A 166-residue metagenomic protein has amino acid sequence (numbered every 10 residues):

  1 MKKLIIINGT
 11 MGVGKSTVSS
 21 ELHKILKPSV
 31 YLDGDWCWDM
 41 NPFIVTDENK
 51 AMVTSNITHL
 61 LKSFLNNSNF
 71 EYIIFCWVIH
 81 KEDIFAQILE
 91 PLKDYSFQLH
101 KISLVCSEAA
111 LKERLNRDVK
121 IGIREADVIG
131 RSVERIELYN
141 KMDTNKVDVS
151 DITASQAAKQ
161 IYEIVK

Functional and structural regions predicted by a protein language model:
M1-L4, F70: Pre-Walker A (Motif I) flank of P-loop NTPase domains
I7: Hydrophobic anchor at the beta1->P-loop junction of P-loop NTPases
G12: Walker A (P-loop) phosphate-binding loop of P-loop NTPases
K15: Conserved lysine of the Walker
S19-K62: Conserved substrate/cofactor phosphate-moiety recognition/catalytic segment in nucleotide-dependent phosphotransferases
V53-S96: Glycine-rich phosphate-binding loop used to anchor ATP phosphates in small-molecule kinases, encompassing both
Y95-L115: Conserved phosphate-donor/acceptor-positioning beta-strand/loop module used by diverse small-molecule
R117-Q160: Small-molecule kinase domains that catalyze NTP-dependent phosphoryl transfer to phosphate-bearing small molecules
